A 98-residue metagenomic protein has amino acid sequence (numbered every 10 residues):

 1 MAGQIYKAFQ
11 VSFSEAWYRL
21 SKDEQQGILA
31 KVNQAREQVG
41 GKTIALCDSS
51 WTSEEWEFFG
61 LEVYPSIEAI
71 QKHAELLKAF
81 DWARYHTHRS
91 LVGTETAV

Functional and structural regions predicted by a protein language model:
M1-W56, P65-Q71, G93-V98: Short S/T/G/P-rich N-terminal loop/turn motif that feeds into the first structured element of a domain
E24, E75, Y85-H88: Residue-level detector of alpha-helical recognition elements and their boundaries
Q38, F80-A83: Alpha-helix C-cap/termination motif
L61-V63: Short hydrophobic/aromatic beta-strand micro-patches that form the beta-sheet surface supporting nucleotide- or nucleic
K72-F80: Short amphipathic alpha-helices in soluble, non-transmembrane regions that often serve as interface/regulatory elements
W82-T94: Conserved short beta-strand edge segments in small beta-sheet-based binding/regulatory domains
